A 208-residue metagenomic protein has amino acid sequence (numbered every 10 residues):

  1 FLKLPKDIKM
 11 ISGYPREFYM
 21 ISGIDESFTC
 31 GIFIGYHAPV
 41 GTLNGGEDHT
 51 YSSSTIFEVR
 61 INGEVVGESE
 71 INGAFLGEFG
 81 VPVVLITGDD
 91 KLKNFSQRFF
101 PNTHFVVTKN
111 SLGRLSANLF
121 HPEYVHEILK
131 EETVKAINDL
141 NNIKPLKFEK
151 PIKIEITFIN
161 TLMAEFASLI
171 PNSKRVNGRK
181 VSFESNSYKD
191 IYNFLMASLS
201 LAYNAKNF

Functional and structural regions predicted by a protein language model:
F1-F28: Glycine-rich nucleotide/cofactor/substrate-binding loop typically near the N-terminus or early in the first domain
L4-S12, P101-F105, P171-S187: Active-site regions of enzymes building and remodeling cell-envelope glycoconjugates
P5-D7, D25-C30, F79-P82, P101-N102 (+1 more regions): Short coil/turn connectors at secondary-structure junctions
G31-G35, I86-T87, T157: Short beta-strand segments
P39-Y51, R60-N62, N72: Conserved mixed alpha/beta catalytic, RNA-binding, or beta-rich assembly cores of soluble enzyme, regulatory
S54-F79, L85-L92: Active-site glycine-rich loop that binds ribose-phosphate moieties when present
G77-V83, T87-I137: Active-site rim beta-loop-alpha module in soluble metabolic enzymes
V125, L129-F208: C-terminal accessory domains and tails appended to enzymatic cores
